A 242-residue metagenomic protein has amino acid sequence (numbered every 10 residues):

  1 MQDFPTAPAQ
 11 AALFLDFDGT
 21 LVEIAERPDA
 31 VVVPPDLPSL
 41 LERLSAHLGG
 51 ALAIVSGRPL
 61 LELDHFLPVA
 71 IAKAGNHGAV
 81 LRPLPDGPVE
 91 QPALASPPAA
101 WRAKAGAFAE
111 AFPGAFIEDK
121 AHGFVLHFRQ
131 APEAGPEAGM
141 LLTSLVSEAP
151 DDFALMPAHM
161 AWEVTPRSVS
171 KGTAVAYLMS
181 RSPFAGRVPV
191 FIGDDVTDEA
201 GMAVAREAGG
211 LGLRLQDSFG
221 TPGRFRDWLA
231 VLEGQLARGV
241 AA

Functional and structural regions predicted by a protein language model:
M1-F17, L21-E26, D36, M179-S180 (+1 more regions): Non-catalytic pre-domain segments flanking phosphatase-related domains
P8, R167, G172-A242: Mg2+-dependent phosphoryl-transfer enzymes with acidic/Ser/Thr/Gly-rich catalytic loops
T20, L60, T197: Conserved Rossmann-like nucleotide-cofactor binding loop
V32-K120: Active-site phosphate-binding/coordination module
R58-N76, A134-A154: Substrate-recognition/cap helix-loop segment adjacent to the acidic, metal-dependent catalytic center of Asp-based
N76, P83-K104, M156-G186: Substrate-recognition "cap/lid" segment bordering the active-site pocket of phosphatases
A115-P132, F153-T165: Charged, glycine-interspersed solvent-exposed loop segments at helix/strand-loop junctions that cap or gate access
